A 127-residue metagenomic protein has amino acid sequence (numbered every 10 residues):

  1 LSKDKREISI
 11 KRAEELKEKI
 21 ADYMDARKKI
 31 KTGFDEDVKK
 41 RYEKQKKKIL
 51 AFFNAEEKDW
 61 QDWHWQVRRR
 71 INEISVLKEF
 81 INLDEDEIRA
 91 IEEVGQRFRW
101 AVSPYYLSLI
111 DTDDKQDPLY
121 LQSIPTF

Functional and structural regions predicted by a protein language model:
L1-F127: Flexible, acidic/Gly-rich N-terminal and inter-domain linker regions that tether and position cofactor-handling modules
